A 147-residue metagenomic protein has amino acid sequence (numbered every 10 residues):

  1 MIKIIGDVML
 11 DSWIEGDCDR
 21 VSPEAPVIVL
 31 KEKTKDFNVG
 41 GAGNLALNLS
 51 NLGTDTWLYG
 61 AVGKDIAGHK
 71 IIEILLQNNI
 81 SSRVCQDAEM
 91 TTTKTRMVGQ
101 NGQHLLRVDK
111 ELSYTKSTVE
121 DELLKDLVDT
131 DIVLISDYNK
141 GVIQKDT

Functional and structural regions predicted by a protein language model:
M1-D19, T34-T147: Ribokinase/PfkB-type carbohydrate-kinase core domain
R20-E24: Flexible glycine/proline-rich, aromatic-decorated loop/lid segments
P26-K33: Divalent-cation-assisted or electrostatically stabilized phosphate/pyrophosphate-binding catalytic cores
